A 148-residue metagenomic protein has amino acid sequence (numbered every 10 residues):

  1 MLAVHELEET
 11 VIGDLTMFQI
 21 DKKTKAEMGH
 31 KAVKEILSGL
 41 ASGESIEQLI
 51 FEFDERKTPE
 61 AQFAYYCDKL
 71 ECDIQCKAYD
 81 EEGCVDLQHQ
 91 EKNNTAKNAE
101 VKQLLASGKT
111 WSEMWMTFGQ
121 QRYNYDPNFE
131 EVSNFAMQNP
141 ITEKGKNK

Functional and structural regions predicted by a protein language model:
M1-K148: Alpha-helical, largely C-terminal catalytic domains that coordinate divalent metal ions via clustered Asp/Glu/His
